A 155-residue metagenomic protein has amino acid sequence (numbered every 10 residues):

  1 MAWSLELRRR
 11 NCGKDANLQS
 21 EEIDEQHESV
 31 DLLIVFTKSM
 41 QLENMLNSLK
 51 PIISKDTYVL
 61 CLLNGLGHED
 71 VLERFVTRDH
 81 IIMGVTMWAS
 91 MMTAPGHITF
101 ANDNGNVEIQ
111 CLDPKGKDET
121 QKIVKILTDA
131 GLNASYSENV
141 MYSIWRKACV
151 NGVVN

Functional and structural regions predicted by a protein language model:
M1, N47-L49, E119: Flavin (primarily FAD) cofactor-binding/catalytic cores of flavoenzymes
M1-A2, E69-D70, K117: Short, charged/polar "capping" segments at the starts of alpha-helices and the immediately preceding loops
M1-G13: Glycine-rich phosphate-binding loop and adjoining beta1-alpha1-beta2 segment of Rossmann-like nucleotide-binding folds
A2-S4, A89, R146: Short linear interaction motif-like sites in intrinsically disordered regions of transcription factors
R10-H97: Rossmann-like NAD(P)(H) cofactor-binding subdomain of soluble oxidoreductases
P51-I52, R74-H80, P95-V154: Internal alpha-helical scaffold of NAD(P)-dependent oxidoreductase catalytic cores
